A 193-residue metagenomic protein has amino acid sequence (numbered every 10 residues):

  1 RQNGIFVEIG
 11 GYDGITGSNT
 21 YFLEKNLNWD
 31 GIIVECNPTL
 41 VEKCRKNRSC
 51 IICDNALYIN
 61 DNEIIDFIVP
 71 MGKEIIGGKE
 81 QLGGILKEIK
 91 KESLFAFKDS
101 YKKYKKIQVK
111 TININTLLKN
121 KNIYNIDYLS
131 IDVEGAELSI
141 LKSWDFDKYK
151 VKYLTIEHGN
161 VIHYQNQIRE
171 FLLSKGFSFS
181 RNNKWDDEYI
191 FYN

Functional and structural regions predicted by a protein language model:
R1-N193: Phosphate/nucleotide-binding beta-alpha loop and adjacent structural elements of enzyme active sites
